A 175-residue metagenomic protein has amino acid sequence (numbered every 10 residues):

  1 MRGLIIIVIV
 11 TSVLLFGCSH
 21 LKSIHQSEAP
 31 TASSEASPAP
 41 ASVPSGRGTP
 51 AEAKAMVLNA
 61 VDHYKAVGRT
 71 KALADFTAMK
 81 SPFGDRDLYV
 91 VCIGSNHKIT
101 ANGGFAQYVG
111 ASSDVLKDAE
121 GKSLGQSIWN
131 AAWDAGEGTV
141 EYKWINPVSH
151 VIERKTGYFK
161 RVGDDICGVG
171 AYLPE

Functional and structural regions predicted by a protein language model:
M1-L4: Positively charged n-region of N-terminal signal peptides that target proteins for export
C18-E175: N-terminal membrane-sensor/transducer module of prokaryotic signaling receptors
